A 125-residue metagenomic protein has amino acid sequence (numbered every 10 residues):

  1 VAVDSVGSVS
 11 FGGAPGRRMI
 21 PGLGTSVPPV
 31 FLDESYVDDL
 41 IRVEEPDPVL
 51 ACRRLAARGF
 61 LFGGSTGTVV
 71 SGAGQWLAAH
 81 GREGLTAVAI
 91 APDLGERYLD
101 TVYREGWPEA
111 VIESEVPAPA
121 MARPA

Functional and structural regions predicted by a protein language model:
V1-G64, H80, V102-A125: Active-site/ligand-binding loops adjacent to catalytic centers
S8, G67, D93-G95: Short glycine-rich anion-binding loops that position phosphate/pyrophosphate groups of nucleotides and phosphorylated
P48, V70-A79: A short, acidic, amphipathic alpha-helical segment used as a generic capping/interface helix at domain edges
S65-A73, Y98: Short glycine/serine/threonine-rich phosphate/pyrophosphate-binding segments that cradle anionic phosphate groups
G84-T86: Nucleotide donor/acceptor-binding cores
V88-Y98, R104-E105: A short, charged, Gly/Pro-tolerant segment at domain boundaries
